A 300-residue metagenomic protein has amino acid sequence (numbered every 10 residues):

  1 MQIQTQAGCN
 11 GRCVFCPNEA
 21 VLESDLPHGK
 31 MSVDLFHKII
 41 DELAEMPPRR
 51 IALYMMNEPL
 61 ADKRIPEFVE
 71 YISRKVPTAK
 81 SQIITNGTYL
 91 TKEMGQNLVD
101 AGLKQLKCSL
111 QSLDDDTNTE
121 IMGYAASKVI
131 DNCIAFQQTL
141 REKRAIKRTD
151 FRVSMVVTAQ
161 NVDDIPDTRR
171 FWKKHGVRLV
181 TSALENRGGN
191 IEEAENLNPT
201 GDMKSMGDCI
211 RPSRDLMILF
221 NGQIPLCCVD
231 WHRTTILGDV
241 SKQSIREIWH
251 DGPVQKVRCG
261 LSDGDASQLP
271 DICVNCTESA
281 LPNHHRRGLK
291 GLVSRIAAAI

Functional and structural regions predicted by a protein language model:
M1-L106, I121-S127, D131, N283-I300: Conserved alpha-helical substructure of the radical SAM core
Q4, M46-Y54, K75-Q82, V99-L110 (+2 more regions): Conserved C-terminal portion of the radical SAM core fold that forms the substrate/S-adenosylmethionine-binding
G8, R12, D208, I272: The −1 position to Zn-ligating cysteines in a subset of zinc-ribbon hairpins
E23, L60, D115, Q160 (+2 more regions): Generic structural signal for helix capping and beta-alpha/helix-loop junctions
N57, G87, M155-V157, T277: Short, flexible loop/turn elements at secondary-structure junctions
G87, L110-D115: A glycine-centered beta->alpha junction motif in the catalytic cores of kinase/phosphotransferase enzymes
L90-K92, N161-I165, P225: Short, well-ordered alpha-helical microsegments
N132, Q138-D150, H175-G207, Q223-I224 (+1 more regions): C-terminal accessory region of radical SAM enzymes
